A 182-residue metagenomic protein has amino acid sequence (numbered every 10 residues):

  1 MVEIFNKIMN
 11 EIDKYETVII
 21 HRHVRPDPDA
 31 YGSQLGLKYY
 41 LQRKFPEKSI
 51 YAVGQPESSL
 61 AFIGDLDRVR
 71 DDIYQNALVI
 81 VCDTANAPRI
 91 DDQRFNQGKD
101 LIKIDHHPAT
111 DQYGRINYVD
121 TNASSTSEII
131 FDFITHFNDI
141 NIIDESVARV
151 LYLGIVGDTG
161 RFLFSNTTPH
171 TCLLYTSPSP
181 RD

Functional and structural regions predicted by a protein language model:
V2-H21, G36-Q42, D111-R181: A structured phosphate/pyrophosphate-recognition subdomain
T17, K48-S49, L78, D100: Residues at the starts of beta-strands that form the adenosine-phosphate
I19-D72: Anionic-ligand anchoring segments at beta-strand to alpha-helix junctions in alpha/beta enzyme folds, i.e., glycine
H21, R25, V81, K103 (+1 more regions): Generic enzyme active-site microenvironment
P26, T84-N86, P108, R161 (+1 more regions): Short, glycine/acidic-enriched loop or turn micro-motifs at the edges of active sites
A52, V81, K103, Y118-D120 (+1 more regions): Structural signal for conserved beta-strand scaffold positions within catalytic alpha/beta enzyme cores
G54, I80-D83, G154: Short beta-strand segments
F62-I116: Active-site cofactor/cluster-binding pocket
